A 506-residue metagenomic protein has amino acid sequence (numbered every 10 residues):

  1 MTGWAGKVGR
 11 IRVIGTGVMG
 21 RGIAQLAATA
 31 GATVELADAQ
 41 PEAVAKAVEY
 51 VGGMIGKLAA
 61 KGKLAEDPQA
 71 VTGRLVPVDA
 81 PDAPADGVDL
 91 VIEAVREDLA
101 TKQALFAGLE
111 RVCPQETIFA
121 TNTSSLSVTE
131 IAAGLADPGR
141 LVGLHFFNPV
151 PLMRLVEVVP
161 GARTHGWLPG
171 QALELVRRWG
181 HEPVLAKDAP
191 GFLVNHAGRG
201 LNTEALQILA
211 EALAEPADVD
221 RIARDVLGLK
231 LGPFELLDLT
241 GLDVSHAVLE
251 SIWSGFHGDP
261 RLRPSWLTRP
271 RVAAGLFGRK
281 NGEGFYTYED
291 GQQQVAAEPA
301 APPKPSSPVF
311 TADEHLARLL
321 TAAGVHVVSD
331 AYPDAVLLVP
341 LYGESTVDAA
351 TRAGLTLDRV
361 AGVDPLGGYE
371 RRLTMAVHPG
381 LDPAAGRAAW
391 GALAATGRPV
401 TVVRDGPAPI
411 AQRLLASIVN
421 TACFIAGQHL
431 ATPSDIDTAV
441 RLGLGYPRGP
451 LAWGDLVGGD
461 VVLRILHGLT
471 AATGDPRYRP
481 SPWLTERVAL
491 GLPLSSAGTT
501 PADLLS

Functional and structural regions predicted by a protein language model:
T2-A5, A30-A32, H181-K187, P216-P409 (+2 more regions): NAD(P)-dependent Rossmann-like dehydrogenase/reductase catalytic/cofactor-binding core
T16-G17: Glycine-rich Rossmann-fold phosphate-binding loop(s) that bind the pyrophosphate of adenine dinucleotide cofactors
G20-R21: N-terminal Rossmann-fold NAD(P) dinucleotide-binding loop
A27: Aromatic pocket-lining residues of Rossmann-like dinucleotide-binding sites
E35: Conserved beta-strand positions in the Rossmann-like core of class I SAM-dependent methyltransferases
A39-A43, K57-F119, L126, T321-A349: Rossmann-like NAD(P)-binding element
A70-L90, Q171-G180, A186-G191, L393 (+2 more regions): Amphipathic alpha-helical segments at domain termini/boundaries
A104-M153, P160-L173, V336-G386: Rossmann-fold NAD(P)-binding glycine/threonine-rich loop
